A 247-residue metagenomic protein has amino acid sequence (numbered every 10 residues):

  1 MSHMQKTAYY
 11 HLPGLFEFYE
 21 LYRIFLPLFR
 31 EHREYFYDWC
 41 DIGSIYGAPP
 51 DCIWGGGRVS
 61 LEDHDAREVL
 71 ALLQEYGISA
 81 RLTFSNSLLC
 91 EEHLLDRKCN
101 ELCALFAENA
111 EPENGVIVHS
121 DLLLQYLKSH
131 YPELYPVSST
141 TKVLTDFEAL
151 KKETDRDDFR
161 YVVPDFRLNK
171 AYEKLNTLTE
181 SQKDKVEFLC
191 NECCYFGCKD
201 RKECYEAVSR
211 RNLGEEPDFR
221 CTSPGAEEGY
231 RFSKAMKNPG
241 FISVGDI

Functional and structural regions predicted by a protein language model:
S2-A149, E153, F159-I247: Active-site pocket-lining/capping segments in soluble small-molecule metabolic enzymes
